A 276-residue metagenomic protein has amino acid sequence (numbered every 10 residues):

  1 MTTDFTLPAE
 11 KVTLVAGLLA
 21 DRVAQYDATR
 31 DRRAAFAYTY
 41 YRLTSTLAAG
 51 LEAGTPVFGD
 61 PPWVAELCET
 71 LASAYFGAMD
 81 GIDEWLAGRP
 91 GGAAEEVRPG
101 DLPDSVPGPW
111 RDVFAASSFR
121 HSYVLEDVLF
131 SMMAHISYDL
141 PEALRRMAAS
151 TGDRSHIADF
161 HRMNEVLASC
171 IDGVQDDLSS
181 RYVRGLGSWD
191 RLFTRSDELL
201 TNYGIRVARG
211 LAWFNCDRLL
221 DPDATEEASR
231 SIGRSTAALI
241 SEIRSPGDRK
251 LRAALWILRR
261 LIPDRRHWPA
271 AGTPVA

Functional and structural regions predicted by a protein language model:
M1-A74: Long alpha-helical, hydrophobic tracts
D4-L7, K11, A35, T39 (+8 more regions): Non-membrane alpha-helical secondary structure
A24-D27, D31, M79, D83 (+6 more regions): Residue-level signal for secondary-structure boundary elements
Y38-A53, S180-W189, S196, G210 (+3 more regions): Low-complexity, charged, repeat-rich alpha-helical/coil interaction segments
Y41, S45, A49, A53 (+1 more regions): Internal, hydrophobic cores of structured domains that mediate oligomerization or house catalytic pockets within large
R162-C216: Glycine-rich, aromatic-bearing surface loops/beta-hairpins
F193-A276: A cross-kingdom marker for long, charged
